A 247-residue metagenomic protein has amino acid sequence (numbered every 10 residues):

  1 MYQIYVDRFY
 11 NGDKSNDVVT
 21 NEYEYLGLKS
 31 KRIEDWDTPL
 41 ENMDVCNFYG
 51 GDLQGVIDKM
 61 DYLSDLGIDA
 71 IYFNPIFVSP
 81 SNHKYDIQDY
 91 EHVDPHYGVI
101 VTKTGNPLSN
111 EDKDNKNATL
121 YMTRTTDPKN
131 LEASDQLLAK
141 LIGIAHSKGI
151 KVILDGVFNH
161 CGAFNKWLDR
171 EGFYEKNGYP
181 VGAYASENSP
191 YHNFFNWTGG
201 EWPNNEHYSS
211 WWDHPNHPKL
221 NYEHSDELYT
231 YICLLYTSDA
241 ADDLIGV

Functional and structural regions predicted by a protein language model:
Y2-Y5: Mature N-terminal segment immediately following signal peptide/propeptide cleavage in secreted/periplasmic
D7-D69, I76-S238: Substrate-binding/active-site clefts of carbohydrate-active enzymes
Y236-V247: Single conserved hydrophobic/aromatic residue that forms the stacking wall/gate of nucleotide- or nucleobase-binding
